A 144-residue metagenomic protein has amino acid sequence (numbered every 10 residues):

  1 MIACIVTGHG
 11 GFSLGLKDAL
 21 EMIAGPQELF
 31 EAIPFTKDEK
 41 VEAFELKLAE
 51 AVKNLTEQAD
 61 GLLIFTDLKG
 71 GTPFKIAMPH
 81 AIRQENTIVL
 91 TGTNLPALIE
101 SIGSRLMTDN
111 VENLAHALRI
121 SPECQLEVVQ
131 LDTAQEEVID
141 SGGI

Functional and structural regions predicted by a protein language model:
M1-I144: N-terminal loops that bind phosphate or other acidic moieties and the adjacent beta-alpha structural core
